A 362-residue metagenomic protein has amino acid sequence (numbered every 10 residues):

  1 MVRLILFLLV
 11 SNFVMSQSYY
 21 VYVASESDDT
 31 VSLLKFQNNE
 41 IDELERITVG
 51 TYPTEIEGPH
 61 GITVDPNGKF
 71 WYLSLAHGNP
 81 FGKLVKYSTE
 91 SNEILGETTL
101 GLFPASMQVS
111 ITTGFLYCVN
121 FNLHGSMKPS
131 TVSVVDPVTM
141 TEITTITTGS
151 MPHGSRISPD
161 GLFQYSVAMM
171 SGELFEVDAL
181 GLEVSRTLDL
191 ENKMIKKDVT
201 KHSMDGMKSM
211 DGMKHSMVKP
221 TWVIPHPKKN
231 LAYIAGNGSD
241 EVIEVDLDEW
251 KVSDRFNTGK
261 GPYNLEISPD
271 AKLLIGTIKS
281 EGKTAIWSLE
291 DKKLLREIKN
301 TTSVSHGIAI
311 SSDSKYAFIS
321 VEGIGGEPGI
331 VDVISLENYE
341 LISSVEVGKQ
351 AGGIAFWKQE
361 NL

Functional and structural regions predicted by a protein language model:
R3-F13: Sec-dependent N-terminal signal peptides
S16-L362: Predominantly soluble domains enriched in secretory-pathway, periplasmic, or organellar proteins
